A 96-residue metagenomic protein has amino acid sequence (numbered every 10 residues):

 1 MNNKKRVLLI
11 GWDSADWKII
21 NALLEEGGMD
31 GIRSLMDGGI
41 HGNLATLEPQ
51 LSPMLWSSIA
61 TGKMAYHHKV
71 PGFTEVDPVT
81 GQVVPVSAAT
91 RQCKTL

Functional and structural regions predicted by a protein language model:
N2-R6, S14-L96: Active-site nucleophile/metal-coordination loop of metallo-enzymes that catalyze phosphate/sulfate and related
G11: Generic enzyme active-site microenvironment
